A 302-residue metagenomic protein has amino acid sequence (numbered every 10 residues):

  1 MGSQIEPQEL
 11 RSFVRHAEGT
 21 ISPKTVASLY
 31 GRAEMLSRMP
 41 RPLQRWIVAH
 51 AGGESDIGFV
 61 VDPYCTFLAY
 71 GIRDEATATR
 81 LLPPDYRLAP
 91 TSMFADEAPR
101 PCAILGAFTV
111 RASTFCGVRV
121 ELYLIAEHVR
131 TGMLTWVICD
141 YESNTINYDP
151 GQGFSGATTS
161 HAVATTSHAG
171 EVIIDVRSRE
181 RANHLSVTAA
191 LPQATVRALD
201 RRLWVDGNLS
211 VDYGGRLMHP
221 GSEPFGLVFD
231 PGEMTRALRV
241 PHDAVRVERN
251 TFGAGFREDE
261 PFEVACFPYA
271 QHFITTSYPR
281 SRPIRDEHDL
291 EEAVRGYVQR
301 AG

Functional and structural regions predicted by a protein language model:
G2-G52, P150-G302: Interaction-surface and assembly-scaffold signal
G52-R100: N-terminal ordered "arm"
D56, A107-T114, I125, G296-Q299: Catalytic micro-motifs at enzyme active sites that drive phosphoryl/nucleotidyl and oxygen chemistry
Y70-I72, F108, I125-E127, R177: Structured loops at beta-to-helix junctions and adjacent beta-edge loops in soluble globular domains
A89-V118: Short, structured protein-protein interaction patches enriched in aromatics and acidic/basic residues, typified by
L105, L122-L124, I174, V187: Hydrophobic beta-strand residues in large extracellular and virion-surface proteins
F115-S155: Hydrophobic alpha-helical segments and helix pairs
